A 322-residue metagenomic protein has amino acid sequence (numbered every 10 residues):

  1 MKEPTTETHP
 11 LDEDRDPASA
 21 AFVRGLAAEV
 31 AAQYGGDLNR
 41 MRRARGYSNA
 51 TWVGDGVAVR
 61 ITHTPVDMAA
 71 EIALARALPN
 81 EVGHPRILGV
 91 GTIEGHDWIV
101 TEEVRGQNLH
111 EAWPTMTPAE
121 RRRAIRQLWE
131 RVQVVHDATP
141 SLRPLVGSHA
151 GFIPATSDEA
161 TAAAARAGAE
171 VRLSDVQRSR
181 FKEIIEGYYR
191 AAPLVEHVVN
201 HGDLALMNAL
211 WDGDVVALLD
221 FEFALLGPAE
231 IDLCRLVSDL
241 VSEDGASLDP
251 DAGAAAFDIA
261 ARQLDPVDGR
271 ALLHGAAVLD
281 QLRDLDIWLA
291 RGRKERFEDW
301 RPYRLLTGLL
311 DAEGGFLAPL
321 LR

Functional and structural regions predicted by a protein language model:
M1-P17, A21, L128, R293 (+1 more regions): Phosphate/pyrophosphate-binding loops and the adjoining catalytic core of nucleotide-dependent enzymes
A18-Y34, R121, D137-G202, P302 (+1 more regions): An alpha-helical support segment within catalytic cores of ATP-dependent transferases
L26, A70, Q127, R180 (+1 more regions): Charged catalytic carboxylate motif
A31-D37, N80-G83, L264: Short secondary-structure junctions
R40-G151: ATP-binding pocket architecture of kinase catalytic cores
H63, P79, G91, E222-L225 (+1 more regions): Structured beta->alpha junctions
H197-V199, A205, W211-D258: Active-site Asp-x-Gly
L233-D265, A277-R296: Active-site activation/catalytic loop segments of kinase-like enzymes and analogous catalytic loops in related
